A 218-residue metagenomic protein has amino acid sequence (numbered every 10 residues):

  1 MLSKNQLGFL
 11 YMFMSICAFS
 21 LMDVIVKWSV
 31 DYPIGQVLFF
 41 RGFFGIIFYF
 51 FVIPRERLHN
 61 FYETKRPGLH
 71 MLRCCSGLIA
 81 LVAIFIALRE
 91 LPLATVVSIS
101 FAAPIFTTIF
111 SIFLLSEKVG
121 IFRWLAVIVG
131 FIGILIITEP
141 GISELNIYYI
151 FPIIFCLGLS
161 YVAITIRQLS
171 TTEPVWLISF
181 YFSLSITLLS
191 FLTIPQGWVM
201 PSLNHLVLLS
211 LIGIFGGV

Functional and structural regions predicted by a protein language model:
M1-C17, I46-L72, I121, T171 (+2 more regions): Membrane-interface interhelical linkers
M1-Q36, E144-Q168, L208-F215: Glycine-/small-residue-enriched transmembrane alpha-helix faces in small-molecule transporters and effluxers
I16-S20, F50, C74-V82, P104-I109 (+4 more regions): Hydrophobic/small/kink-forming positions within alpha-helical transmembrane segments of polytopic membrane proteins
D31-Q36, A83-S100, T171-W176: Structural motif at transmembrane-helix junctions in multi-pass transporters
F44-F48, I99-F113, I128-V129, L184-L189: Alpha-helical transmembrane segments of compact multi-pass small-molecule transporters, enriched in specific families
R57-A94, I136, I214-V218: Specific transmembrane alpha-helical segments of multi-pass solute transporters/efflux pumps, especially DMT/EamA
I84-I86, A103-L125, G197: C-terminal transmembrane-helix exit sites in multi-pass transporters
F122-E139: Hydrophobic transmembrane alpha-helices of multi-pass small-molecule transport proteins
